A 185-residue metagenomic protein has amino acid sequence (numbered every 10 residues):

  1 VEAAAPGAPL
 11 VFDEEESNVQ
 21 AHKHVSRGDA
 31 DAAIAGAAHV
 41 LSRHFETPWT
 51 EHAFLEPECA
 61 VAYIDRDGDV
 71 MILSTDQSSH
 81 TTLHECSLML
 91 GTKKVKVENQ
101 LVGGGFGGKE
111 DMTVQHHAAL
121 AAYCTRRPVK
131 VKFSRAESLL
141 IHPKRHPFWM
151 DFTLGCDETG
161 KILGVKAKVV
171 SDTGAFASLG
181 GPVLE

Functional and structural regions predicted by a protein language model:
V1-E185: Structural alpha/beta core scaffold segments of enzyme domains
